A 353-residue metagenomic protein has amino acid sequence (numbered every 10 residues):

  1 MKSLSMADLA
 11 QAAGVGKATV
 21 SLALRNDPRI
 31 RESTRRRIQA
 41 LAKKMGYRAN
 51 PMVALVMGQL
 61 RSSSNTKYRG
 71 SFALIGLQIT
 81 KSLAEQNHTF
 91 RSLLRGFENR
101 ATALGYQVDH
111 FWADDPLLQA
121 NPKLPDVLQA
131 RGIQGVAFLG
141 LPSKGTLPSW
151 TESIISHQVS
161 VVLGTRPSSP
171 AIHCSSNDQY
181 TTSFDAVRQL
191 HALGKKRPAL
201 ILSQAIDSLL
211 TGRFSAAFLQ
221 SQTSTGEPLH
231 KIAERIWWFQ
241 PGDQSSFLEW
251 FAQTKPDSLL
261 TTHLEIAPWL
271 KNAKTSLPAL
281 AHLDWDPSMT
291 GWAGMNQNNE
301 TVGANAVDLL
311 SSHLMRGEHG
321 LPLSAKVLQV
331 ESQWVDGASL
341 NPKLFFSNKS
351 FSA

Functional and structural regions predicted by a protein language model:
M1-R61, A353: N-terminal helix-turn-helix DNA-binding module of bacterial transcription factors
M6, T19, E249-A353: Flexible loop/turn connectors
Y47-P125, Q134, L219: Amphipathic helical "hinge" segments at domain boundaries
A73, G132-L141, A199-S203, A233-I236 (+2 more regions): Periplasmic-binding protein-like
A101-D115, P198-I201, G212-G242: Short beta-strand elements in bilobed, periplasmic/extracellular small-molecule ligand-binding domains
L139-T182, A279-M295: Flexible loop/hinge segments that line or gate small-molecule binding clefts
H173-L200, G242-L248, N296-E318: Hydrophobic alpha-helical segments within soluble ligand-binding/sensing domains
A186-T225, H319-N341: An alpha-beta-alpha
